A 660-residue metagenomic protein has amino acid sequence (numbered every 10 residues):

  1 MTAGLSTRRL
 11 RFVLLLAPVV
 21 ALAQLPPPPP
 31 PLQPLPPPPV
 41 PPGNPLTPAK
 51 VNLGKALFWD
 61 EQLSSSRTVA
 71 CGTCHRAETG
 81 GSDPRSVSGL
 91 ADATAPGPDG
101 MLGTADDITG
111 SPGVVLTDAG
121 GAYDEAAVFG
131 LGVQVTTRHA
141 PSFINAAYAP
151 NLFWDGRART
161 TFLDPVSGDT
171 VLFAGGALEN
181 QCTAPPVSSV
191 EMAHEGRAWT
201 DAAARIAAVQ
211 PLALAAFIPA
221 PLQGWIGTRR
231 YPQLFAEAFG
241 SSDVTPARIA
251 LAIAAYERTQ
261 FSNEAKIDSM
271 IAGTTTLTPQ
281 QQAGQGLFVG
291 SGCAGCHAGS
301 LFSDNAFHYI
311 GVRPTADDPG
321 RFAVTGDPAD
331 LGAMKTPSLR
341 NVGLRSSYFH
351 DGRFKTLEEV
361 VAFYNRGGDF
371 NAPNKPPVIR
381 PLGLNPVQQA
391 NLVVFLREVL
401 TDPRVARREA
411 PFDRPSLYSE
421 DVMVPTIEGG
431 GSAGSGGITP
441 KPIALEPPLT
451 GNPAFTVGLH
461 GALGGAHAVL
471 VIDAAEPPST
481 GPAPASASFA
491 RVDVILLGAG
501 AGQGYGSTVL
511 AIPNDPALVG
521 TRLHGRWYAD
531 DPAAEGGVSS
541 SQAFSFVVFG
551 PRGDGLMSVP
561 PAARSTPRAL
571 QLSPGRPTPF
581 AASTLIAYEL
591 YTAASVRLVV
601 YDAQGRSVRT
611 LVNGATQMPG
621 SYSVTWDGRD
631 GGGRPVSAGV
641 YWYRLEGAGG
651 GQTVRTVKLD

Functional and structural regions predicted by a protein language model:
T2-L57, G80, S189, A193 (+4 more regions): Post-cleavage N-terminal segment of exported redox proteins
Q24-V171, A265-P373, R407-M423: Short glycine/threonine-rich turn/loop motifs
N341-D413, H460-G465, S507-V538: Extracellular low-complexity, Gly/Ser/Thr-rich intrinsically disordered linkers and protease-sensitive activation/hinge
E420-P561: N-proximal, solvent-exposed segments at the start of the mature chain
F455-A462, T584-L590, W626: Aromatic/hydrophobic beta-strand junction motif of beta-rich domains
L470, W527, L556-A563, G575-T578 (+5 more regions): Terminal processing/anchoring signals of secreted or surface-associated proteins and related intramolecular
M557-Y601, T610, G647: Glycine-centered coil/turn sites that cap beta-strands in beta-rich domains
T610, T625, R634-D660: C-terminal tail/sorting-segment detector
